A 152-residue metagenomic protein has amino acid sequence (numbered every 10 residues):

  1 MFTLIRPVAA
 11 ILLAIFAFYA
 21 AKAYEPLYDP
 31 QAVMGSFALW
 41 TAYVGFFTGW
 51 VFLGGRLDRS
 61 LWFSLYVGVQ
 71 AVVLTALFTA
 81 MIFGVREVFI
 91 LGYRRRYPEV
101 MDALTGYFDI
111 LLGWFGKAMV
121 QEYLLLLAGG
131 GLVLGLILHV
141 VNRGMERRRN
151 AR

Functional and structural regions predicted by a protein language model:
M1-A38, A42, F46: Transmembrane alpha-helical insertion/packing segments
M1-R6, S64-T75: Alpha-helical transmembrane segments and their helix-start/interface "positive-inside/aromatic belt" motifs in integral
A14-Y19, F46-V51, G84, L127-V140: Hydrophobic core segments of alpha-helical transmembrane domains in multi-pass membrane transport and ion-translocation
V44-S60: Canonical alpha-helical transmembrane segments
V69-I90: Hydrophobic alpha-helical membrane-insertion segments
F83-G106: Juxtamembrane non-transmembrane "cap" segments at the membrane-aqueous interface of multi-pass membrane proteins
D109-L134: Hydrophobic alpha-helical transmembrane segments
V140-R152: Cytoplasmic juxtamembrane regions at transmembrane-helix boundaries
